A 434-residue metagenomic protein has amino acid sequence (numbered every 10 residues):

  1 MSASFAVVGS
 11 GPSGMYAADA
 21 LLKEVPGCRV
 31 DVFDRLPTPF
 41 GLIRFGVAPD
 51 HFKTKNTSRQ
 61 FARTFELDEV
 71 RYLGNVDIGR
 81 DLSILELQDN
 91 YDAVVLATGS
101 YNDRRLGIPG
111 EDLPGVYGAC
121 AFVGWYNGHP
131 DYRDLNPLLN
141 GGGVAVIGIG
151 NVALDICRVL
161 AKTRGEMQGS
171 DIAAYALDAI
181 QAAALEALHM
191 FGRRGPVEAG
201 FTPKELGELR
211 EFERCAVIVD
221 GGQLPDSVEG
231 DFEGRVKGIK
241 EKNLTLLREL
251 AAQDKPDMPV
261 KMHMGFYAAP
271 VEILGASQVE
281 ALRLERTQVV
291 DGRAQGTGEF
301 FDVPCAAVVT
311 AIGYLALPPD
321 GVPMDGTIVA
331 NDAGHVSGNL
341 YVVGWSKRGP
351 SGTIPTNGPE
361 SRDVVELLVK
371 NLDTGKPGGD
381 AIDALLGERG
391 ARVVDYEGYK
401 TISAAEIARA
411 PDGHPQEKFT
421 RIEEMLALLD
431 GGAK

Functional and structural regions predicted by a protein language model:
F5-G27, A153-L160: N-terminal Rossmann-like FAD-binding beta1-loop-alpha1 element of flavoenzymes
P37-A93, I239, L244-P259: N-terminal Rossmann-like dinucleotide/flavin-binding domain of flavoprotein oxidoreductases that bind FAD/FMN
E86-A93, L139-G141, G296-A306: Core beta-strand elements of the Rossmann-like FAD/NAD(P) dinucleotide-binding domain in flavoenzyme oxidoreductases
A93, A97-R104, I149-N151, A269 (+3 more regions): Glycine-/small-residue-rich beta->alpha transition segments that form the dinucleotide
D103-A182, G326-G334: Glycine-rich dinucleotide-binding loop and its adjacent helix/turn
G115-R133, I273, Q278, V290-R348: FAD-site-proximal beta/loop scaffold in flavoenzymes
R158-Q295, L368, L372-K376, L385 (+1 more regions): Dinucleotide-binding/catalytic capping subdomain of oxidoreductase cores
N339-K434: C-terminal, flexible cofactor-proximal segment of oxidoreductases
